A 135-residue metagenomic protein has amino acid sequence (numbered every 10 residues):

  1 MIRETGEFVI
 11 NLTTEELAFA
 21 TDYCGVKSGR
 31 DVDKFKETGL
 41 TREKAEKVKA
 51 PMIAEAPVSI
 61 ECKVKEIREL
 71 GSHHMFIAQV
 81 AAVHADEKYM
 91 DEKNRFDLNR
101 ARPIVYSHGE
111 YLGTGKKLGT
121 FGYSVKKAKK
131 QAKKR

Functional and structural regions predicted by a protein language model:
M1-R135: Basic, polyanion-binding surface patches
